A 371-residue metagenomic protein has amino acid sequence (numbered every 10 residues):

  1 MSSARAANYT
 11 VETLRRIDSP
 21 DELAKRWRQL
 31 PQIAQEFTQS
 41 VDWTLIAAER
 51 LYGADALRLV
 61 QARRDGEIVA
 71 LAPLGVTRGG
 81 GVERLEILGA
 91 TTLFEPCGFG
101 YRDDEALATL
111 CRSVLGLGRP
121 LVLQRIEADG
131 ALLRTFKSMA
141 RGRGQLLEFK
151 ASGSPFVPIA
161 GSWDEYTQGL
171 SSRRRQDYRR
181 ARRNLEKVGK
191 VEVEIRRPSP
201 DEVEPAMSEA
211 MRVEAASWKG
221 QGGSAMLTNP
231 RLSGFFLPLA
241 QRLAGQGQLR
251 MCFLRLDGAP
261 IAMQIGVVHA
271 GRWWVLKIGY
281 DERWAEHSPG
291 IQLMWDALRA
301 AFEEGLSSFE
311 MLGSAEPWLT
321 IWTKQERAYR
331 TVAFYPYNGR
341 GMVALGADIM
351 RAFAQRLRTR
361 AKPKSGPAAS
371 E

Functional and structural regions predicted by a protein language model:
S2-T13, I17, V76, K137-D164 (+4 more regions): Active-site/acyl-donor-binding loops of N-acyltransferases
V11-E86, I126-S154, P158-A285: A conserved beta-strand-loop-helix scaffold within acyl/acetyltransferase catalytic domains
T44-E49, T91, E95-L107: Aromatic/His-enriched, Gly/Pro-containing loop or helix-boundary segments that lie immediately adjacent to catalytic
R50-G53, A90, R112-L117, Q145-F149 (+4 more regions): A general structural signal for short secondary-structure junctions and capping/turn motifs
Q61-R63, F94, R102-L115, M226-A344: Aromatic (often tryptophan-rich) hydrophobic motifs at membrane interfaces
P96-G98, R125, S154, T331: Extracellular/lumenal ectodomain signal focusing on beta-strand-rich modules and carbohydrate-recognition contexts
L117-R125: Hydrophobic beta-strand segments of well-ordered beta-sheets in folded domains
Q124-L132, M311-P317: Conserved beta-strand-loop-alpha-helix junction that forms the acyl-donor binding cleft
